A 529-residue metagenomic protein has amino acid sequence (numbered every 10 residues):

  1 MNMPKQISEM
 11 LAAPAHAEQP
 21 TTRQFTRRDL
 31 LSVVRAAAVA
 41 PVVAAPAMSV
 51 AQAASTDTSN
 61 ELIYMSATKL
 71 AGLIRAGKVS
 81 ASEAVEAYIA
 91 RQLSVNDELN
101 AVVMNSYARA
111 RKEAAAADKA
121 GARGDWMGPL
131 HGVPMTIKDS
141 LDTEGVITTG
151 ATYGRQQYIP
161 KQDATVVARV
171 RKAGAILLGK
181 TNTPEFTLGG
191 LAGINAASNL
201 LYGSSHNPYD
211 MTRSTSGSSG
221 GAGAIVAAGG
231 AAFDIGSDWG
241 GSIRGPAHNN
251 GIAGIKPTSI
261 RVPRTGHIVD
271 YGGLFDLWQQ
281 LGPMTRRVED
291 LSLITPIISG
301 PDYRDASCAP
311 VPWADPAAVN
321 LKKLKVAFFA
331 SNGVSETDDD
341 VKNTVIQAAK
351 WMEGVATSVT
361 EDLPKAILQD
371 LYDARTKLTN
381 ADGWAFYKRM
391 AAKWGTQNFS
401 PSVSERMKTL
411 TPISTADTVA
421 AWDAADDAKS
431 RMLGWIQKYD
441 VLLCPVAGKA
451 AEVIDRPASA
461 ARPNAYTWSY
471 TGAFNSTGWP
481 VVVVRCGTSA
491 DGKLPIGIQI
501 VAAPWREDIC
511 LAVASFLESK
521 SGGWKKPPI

Functional and structural regions predicted by a protein language model:
M1-F25: N-terminal secretory signal peptides
Q24-S32, A40-D57: N-terminal twin-arginine translocation
A53-A54, N60, W126, A228 (+3 more regions): A short helix-breaking turn/cap at a secondary-structure junction
A54-G240, K350: Gly/Ser-rich catalytic/binding loops embedded in alpha/beta enzyme cores
H131-G150, A318-F329, K377-K429, L433 (+1 more regions): Short helix-loop capping/hinge segments that flank enzyme active sites or metal/cofactor-binding pockets
Q162-I298, N475-T488, L494-Q499: Short glycine/serine-rich loop segments
C308-A309, L378, V419-A420, A450-W468: Short, surface-exposed loop/helix-turn segments at secondary-structure junctions that function as lids/hinges flanking
